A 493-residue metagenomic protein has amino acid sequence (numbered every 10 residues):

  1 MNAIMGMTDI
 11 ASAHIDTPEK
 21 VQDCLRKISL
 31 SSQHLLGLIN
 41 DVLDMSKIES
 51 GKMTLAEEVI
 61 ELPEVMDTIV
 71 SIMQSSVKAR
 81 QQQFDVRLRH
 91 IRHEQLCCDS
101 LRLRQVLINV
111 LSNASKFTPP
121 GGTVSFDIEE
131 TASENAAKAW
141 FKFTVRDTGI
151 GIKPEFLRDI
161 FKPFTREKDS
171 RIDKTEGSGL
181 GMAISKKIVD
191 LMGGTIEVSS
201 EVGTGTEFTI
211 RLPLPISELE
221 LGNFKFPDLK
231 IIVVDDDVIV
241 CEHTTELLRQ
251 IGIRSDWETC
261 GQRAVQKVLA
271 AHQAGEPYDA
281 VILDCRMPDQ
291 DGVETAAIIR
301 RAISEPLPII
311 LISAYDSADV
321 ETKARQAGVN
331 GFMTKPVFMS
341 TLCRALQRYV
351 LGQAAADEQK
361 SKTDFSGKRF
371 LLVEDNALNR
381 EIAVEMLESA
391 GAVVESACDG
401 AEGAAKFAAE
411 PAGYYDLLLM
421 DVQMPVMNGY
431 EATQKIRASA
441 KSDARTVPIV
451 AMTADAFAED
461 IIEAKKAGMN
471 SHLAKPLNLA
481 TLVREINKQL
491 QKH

Functional and structural regions predicted by a protein language model:
L30-L35: Short alpha-helical segment of the dimerization/phosphotransfer core of two-component systems
L43, P63, F141, F156-F164 (+2 more regions): C-terminal compact regulatory domains
S46-E57: Helix-loop junction within the histidine kinase core
A56-E61, K78, Q83-E94, T131: Conserved catalytic submotifs in the C-terminal HATPase_c
A56-S71, Q83, R104, E218 (+1 more regions): A conserved beta-strand-to-alpha-helix junction within the catalytic ATP-binding
S75, I150-G151, P425: Glycine-rich G1-box
E176, G181, S185, A383: Short alpha-helical Gxxx[C/S/T] motif in the catalytic ATP-binding
G193-S199: Glycine-rich ATP-binding loops of the HATPase_c
